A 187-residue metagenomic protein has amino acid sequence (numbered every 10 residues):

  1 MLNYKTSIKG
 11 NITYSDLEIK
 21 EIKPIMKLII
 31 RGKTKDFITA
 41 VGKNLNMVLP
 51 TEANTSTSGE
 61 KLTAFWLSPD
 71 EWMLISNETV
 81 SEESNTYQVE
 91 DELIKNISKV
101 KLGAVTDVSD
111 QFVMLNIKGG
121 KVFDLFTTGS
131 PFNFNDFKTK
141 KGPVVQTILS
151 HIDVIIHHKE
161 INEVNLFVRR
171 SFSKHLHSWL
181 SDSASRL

Functional and structural regions predicted by a protein language model:
M1-L187: Basic, glycine/lysine-rich polyanion-binding surfaces/domains
